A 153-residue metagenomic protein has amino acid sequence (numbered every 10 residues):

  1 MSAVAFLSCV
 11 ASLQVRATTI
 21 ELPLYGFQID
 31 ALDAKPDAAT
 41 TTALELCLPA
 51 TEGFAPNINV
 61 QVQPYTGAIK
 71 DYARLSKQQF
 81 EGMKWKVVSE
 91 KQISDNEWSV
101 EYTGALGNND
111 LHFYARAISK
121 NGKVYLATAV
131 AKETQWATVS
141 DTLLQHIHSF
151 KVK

Functional and structural regions predicted by a protein language model:
S2-V10: Bacterial N-terminal signal peptides
C9-T19: Bacterial Sec-dependent signal peptides at the C-terminal "C-region" and cleavage site
A17-T40: N-terminal "mature-domain start" segment
T19-E21, A50, R116, L144: Short, functionally important structural connectors and interaction interfaces within domains
I20, L24, V62-Y65, W136: Alpha-helix initiation/capping motif
F27, D33-P36, L126-K153: Surface-exposed amphipathic alpha-helical segments
D37-L126, E133: Conserved polar/disulfide-associated segments of primarily extracytoplasmic proteins
